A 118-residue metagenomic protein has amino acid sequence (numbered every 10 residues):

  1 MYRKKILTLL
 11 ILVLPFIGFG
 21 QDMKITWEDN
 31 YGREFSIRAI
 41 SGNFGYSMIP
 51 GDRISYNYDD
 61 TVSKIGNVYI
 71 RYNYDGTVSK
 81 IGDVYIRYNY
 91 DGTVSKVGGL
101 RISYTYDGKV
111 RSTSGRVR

Functional and structural regions predicted by a protein language model:
M1-D22: Bacterial Sec-dependent N-terminal signal peptides
M23-R118: Repetitive, compositionally biased segments used for assembly/scaffolding
